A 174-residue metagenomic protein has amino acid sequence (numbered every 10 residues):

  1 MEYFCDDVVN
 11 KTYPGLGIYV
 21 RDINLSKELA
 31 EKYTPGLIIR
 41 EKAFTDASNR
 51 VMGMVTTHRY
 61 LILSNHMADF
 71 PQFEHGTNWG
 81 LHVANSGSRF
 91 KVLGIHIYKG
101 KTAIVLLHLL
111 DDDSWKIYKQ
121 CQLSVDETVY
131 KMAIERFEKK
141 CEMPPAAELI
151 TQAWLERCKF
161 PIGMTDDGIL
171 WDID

Functional and structural regions predicted by a protein language model:
M1-D174: Mono-ADP-ribosyltransferase
